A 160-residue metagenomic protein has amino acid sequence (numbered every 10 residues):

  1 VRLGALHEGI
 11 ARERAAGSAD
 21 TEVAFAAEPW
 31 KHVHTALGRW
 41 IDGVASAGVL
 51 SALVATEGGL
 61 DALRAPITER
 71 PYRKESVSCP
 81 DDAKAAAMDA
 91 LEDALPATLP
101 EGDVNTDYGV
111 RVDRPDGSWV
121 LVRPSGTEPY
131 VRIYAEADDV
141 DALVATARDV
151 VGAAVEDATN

Functional and structural regions predicted by a protein language model:
V1-Y134, V140-D141, A145-N160: Phosphate-binding and adjacent anionic-ligand microenvironments
